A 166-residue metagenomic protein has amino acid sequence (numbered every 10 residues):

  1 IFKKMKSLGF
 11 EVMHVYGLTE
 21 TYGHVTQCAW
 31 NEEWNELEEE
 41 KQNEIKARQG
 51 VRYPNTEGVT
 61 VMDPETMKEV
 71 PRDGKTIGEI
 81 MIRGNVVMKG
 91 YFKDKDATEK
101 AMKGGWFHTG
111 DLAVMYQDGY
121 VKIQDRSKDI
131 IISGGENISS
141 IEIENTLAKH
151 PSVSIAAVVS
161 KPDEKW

Functional and structural regions predicted by a protein language model:
I1-E44, E57-G58, E69: Gly/Ser/Thr-rich phosphate-binding loop
K3, A47, D96, N145: Active-site phosphate/pyrophosphate- and oxyanion-stabilizing loops and adjacent acidic/basic residues in soluble
G17, G50, D111, G135: Active-site glycine-centered loops adjacent to acidic/histidine catalytic or metal-binding residues that shape
N43-Y53, P71, A101-G105: Short Gly/Pro-enriched turn/cap motifs at secondary-structure boundaries
R52, G58-M81, Q117-D118, W166: Conserved beta-loop-beta connector loops within the AMP-binding
D63-T66, D94, T98: Acidic/polar helix N-cap motif
G84, K89-G90, K100, L112-W166: AMP-binding/adenylate-forming catalytic core of the ANL superfamily
